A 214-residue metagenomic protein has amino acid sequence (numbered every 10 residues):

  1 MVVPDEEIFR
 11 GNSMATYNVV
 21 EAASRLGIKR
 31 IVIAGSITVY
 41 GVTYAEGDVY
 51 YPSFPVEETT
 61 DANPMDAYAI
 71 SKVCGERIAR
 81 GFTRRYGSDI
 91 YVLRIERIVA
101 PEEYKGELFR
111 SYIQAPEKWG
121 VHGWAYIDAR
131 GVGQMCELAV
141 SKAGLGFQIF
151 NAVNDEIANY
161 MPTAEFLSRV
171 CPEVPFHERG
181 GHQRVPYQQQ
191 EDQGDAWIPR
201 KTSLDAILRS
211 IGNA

Functional and structural regions predicted by a protein language model:
M1-G11: NAD(P)H-binding glycine-rich loop region in Rossmannoid oxidoreductase-like domains and their noncatalytic homologs
F9-T16, V20, V32-T38, S71 (+1 more regions): Short alpha-helix in the Rossmann-fold core of NAD(P)-dependent oxidoreductases
R10, A45-G87, K118: Catalytic helix-loop patch of NAD(P)-dependent Rossmann-fold dehydrogenases
A15-N18, R30, T60, C74-G75 (+1 more regions): Conserved cofactor-binding/catalytic machinery of classical short-chain dehydrogenase/reductase
N18-M65: Conserved Rossmann-fold NAD(P)-dependent oxidoreductase catalytic core, especially the SDR/UDP-sugar
G35, E76-P101: Conserved beta-loop-beta element that borders a ligand/cofactor-binding pocket
I98-P116, H122-I149: Alpha-helical substrate-binding/gating segment
R130-A214: C-terminal substrate-binding subdomain of Rossmann-fold SDR/epimerase-dehydratase oxidoreductases
